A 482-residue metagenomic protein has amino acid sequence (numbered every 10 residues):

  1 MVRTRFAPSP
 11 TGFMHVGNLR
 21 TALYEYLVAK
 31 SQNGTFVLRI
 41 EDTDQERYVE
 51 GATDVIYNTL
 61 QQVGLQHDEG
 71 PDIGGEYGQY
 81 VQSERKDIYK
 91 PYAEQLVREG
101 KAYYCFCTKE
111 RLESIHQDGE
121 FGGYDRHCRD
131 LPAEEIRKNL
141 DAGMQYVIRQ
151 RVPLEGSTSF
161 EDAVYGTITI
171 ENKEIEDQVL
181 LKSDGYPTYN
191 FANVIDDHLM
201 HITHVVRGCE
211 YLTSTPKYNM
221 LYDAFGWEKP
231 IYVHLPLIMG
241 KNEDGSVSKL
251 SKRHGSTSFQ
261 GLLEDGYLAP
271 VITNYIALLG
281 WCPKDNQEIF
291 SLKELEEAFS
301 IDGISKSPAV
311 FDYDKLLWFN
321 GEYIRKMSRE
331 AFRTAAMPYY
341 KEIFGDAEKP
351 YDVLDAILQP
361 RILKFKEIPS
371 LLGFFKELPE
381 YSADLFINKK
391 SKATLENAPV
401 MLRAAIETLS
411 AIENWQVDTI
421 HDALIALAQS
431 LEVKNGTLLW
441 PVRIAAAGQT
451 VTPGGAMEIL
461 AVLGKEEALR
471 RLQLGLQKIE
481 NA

Functional and structural regions predicted by a protein language model:
M1-Q117, T213-W227: N-terminal Rossmann-like or analogous alpha/beta NTP/dinucleotide-binding catalytic cores that position adenine
T4-P10, V37-D42, M200-V205, T257-S258 (+2 more regions): Glycine- and acidic
L19, E50, G208-T215, R253-S256 (+1 more regions): Short, conserved loop/turn and helix-capping segments at secondary-structure boundaries that abut family-defining
E25, I56, L96, G100 (+8 more regions): Residue-level signal for inorganic ion chemistry
R98, Y103-K249, S258, P283 (+1 more regions): Active-site cores that bind ATP or allylic diphosphates and position pyrophosphate for catalysis
A224-D384, K392, A447-A482: Catalytic adenosine-cofactor/nucleotide-binding cores of aminoacyl-tRNA synthetases and other
K389-L424: Long, amphipathic alpha-helical coiled-coil segments characteristic of histidine-phosphotransfer scaffolds
Q416-L463, E467: Helix-rich, typically C-terminal accessory recognition domains appended to large enzymatic cores
